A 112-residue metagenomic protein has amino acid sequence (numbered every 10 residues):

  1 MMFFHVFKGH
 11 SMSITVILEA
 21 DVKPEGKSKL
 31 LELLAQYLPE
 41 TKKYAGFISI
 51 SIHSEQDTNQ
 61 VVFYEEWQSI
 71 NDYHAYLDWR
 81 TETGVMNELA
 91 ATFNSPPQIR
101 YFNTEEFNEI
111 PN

Functional and structural regions predicted by a protein language model:
F3-G9, S13, S51-T58, V85-N112: Glycine-rich beta-strand-turn "strand-cap" elements at beta-sheet edges
I14-D21, S51-L77: Short, well-ordered beta-strand segments in beta-rich or mixed alpha/beta enzyme and ligand-binding folds
D21-L30: Short, surface-exposed ligand-recognition loops at beta-strand->loop->(often short) alpha-helix junctions that present
K29-E32, A75: Short, solvent-exposed alpha-helical surface patches in well-structured domains
E32-L33, R80: Residue-level recognition of alpha-helix initiation/capping sites
L34, L38: Short amphipathic alpha-helical/adjacent loop interface patches that line ligand and macromolecule-binding sites
E40-I48, E66-R100: An amphipathic, aromatic/His-enriched active-site/gating alpha helix that lines ligand/cofactor pockets
